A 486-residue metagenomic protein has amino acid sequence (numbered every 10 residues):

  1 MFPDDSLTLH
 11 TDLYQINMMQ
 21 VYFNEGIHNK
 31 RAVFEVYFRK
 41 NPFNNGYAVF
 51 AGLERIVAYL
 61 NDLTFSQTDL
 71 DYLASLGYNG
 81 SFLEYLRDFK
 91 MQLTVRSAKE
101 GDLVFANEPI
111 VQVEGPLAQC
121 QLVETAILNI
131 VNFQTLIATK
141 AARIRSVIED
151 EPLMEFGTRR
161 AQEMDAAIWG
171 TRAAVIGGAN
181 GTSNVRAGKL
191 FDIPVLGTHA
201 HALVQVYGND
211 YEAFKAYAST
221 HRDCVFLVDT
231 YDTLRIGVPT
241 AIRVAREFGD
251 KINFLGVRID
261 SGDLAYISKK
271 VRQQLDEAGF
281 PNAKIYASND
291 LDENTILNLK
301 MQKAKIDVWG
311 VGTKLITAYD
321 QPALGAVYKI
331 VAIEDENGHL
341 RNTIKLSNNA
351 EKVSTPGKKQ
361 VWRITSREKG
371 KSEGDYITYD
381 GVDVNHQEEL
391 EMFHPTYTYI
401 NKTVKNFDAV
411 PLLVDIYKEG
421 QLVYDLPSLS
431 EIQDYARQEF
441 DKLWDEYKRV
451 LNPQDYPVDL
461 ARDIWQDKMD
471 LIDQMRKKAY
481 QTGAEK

Functional and structural regions predicted by a protein language model:
M1-K30, F34, N44-N45, A283 (+1 more regions): Gly/Ser/Thr/Ala-enriched C-terminal appendages of enzymes
M1-K30, K40-P42, G77, L83-Q92 (+8 more regions): Buried, small/hydrophobic-residue-enriched core segments of structured protein domains
K30-R87: N-terminal, Lys/Arg-enriched amphipathic/low-complexity engagement segments that precede the first folded domain
G52-R55, L136, S428-I432: Short amphipathic alpha-helical segments
D71-Y72, T139-R143, G157, K448-D455: Short coil/turn segments at secondary-structure boundaries
L196, V257, I285, D307-W309: Hydrophobic residues within beta-strands of alpha/beta enzymes
